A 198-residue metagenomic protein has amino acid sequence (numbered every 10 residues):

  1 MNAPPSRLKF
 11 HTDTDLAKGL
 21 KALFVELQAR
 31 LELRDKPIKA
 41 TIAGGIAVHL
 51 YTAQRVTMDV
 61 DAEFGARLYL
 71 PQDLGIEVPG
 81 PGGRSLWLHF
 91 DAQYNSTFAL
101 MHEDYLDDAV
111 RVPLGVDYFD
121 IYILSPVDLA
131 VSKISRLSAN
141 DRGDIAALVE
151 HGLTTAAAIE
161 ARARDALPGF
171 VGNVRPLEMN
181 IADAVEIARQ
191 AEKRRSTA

Functional and structural regions predicted by a protein language model:
M1-A198: Compositionally biased terminal segments of proteins
